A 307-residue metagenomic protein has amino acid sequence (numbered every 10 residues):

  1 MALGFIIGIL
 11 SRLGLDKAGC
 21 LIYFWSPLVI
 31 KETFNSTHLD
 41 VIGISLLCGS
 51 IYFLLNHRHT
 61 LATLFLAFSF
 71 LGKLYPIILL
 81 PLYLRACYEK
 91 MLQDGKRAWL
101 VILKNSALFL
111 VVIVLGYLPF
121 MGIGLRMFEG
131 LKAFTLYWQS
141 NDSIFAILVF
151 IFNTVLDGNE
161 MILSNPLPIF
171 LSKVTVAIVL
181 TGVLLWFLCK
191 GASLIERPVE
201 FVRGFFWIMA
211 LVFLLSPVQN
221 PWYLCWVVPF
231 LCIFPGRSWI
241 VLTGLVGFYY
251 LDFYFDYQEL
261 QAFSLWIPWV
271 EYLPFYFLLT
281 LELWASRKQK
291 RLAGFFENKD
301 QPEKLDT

Functional and structural regions predicted by a protein language model:
M1-L13, K17, I44, G49 (+1 more regions): Transmembrane-helix motifs of polytopic, lipid-linked glycan transferases
L3, R126, F134-L215, R291 (+1 more regions): Aromatic/glycine/proline-enriched transmembrane-helix motif characteristic of membrane-embedded glycan-assembly enzymes
L3-L28, H57, E196-P198: Transmembrane-helix signature of polytopic, membrane-embedded enzymes that assemble or transfer cell-envelope glycans
K31, I42-R58, M209: Specific aromatic-rich, kink-prone transmembrane helix
F34-D40: Short acidic/glycine- and proline-prone juxtamembrane loop motifs at membrane-interface regions of multi-pass membrane
T60, L64-Y88, L115, L214-Y223: Transmembrane helices and adjacent periplasmic/lumenal helix-loop junctions of polyprenol-phosphate-dependent
I78-V111: Perimembrane helix-loop-helix junctions
G236-T307: Aromatic-enriched
